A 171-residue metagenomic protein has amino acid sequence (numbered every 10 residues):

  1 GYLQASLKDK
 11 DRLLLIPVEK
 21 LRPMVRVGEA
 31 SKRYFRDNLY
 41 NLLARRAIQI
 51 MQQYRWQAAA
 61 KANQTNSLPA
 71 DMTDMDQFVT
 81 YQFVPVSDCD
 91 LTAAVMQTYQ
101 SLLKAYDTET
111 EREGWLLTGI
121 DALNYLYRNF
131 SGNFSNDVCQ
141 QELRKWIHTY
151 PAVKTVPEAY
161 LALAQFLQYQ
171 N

Functional and structural regions predicted by a protein language model:
G1-N171: Extracytoplasmic/secretory-pathway proteins
